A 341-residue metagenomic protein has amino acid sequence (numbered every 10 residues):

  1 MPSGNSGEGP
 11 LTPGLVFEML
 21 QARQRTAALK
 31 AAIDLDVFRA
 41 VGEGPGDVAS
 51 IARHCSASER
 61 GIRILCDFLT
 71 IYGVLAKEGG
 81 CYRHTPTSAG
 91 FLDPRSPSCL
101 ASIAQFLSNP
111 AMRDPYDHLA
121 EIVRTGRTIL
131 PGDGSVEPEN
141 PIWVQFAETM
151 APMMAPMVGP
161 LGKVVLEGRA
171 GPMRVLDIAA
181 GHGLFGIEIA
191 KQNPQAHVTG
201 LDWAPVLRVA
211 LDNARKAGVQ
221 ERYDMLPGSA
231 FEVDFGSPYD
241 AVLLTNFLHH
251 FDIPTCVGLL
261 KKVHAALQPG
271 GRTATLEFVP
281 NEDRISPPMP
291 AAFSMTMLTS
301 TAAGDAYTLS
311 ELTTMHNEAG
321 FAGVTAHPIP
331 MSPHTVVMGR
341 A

Functional and structural regions predicted by a protein language model:
P2-I71, A76-K77, L176-A341: Alpha-helical subdomain
L15, M19-D34, R39-A40, P45 (+2 more regions): Conserved Class I S-adenosyl-L-methionine-dependent methyltransferase catalytic core
